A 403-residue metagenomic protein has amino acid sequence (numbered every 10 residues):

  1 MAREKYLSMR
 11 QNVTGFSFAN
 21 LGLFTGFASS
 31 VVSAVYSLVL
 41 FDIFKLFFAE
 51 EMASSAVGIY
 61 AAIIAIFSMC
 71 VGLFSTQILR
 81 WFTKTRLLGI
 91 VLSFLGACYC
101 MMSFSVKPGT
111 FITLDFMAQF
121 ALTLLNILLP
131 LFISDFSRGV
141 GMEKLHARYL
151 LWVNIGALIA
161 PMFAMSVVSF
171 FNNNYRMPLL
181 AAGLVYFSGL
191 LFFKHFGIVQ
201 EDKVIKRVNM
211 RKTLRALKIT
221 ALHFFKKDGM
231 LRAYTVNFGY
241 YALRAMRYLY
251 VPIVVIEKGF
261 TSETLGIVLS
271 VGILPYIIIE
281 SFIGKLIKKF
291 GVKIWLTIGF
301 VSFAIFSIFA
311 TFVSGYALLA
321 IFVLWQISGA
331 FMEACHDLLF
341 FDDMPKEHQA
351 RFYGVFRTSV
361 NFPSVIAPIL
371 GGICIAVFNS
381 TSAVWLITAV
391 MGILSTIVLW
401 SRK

Functional and structural regions predicted by a protein language model:
M1-G15, Q200-T235: Juxtamembrane intracellular "pre-TM" segments in multi-pass secondary transporters
K5-A65, G229-V268: Helix-loop boundary and gating motifs at the non-cytosolic
I59-Q77, S270-F282: Central cavity-lining transmembrane alpha-helices of secondary-active solute carriers, predominantly the Major
V71-T83, V168, I279-G291, I375-A376: Helix-to-loop junctions at the C-terminal end of transmembrane segments in multipass secondary transporters
R86-C100, I294-I308: Structural signature of the two symmetry-related core transmembrane helices
A118-V153, L339: Cytoplasmic helix-loop-helix junction between adjacent transmembrane helices in 12-TM secondary transporters
A147-M162, R357-A367: Glycine-rich segments within core transmembrane alpha-helices of 12-TM secondary carriers
M177-K194, V384-W400: Symmetry-related core transmembrane helices of the 12-TM Major Facilitator Superfamily/SLC fold
